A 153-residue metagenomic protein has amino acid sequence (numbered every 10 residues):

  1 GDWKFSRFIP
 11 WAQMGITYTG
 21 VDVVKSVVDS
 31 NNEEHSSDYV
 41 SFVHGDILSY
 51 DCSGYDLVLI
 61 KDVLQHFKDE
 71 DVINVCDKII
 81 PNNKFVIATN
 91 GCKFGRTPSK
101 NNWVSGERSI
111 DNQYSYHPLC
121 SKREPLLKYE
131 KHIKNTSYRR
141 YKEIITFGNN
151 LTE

Functional and structural regions predicted by a protein language model:
G1-G54, F67-E153: Class I (Rossmann-like) S-adenosyl-L-methionine-dependent methyltransferase catalytic domain, capturing the SAM-binding
L59: A conserved beta-strand element that flanks and buttresses the S-adenosyl-L-methionine
V63: Hydrophobic adenine-recognition pocket in adenosine-nucleotide-binding enzymes
